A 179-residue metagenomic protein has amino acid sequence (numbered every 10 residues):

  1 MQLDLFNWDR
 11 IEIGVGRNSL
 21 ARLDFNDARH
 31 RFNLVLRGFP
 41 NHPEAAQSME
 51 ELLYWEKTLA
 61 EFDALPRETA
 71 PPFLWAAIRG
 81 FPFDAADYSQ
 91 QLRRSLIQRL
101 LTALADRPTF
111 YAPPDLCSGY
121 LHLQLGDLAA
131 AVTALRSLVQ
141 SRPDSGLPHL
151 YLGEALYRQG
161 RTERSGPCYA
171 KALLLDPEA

Functional and structural regions predicted by a protein language model:
Q2-D4, N33-F39, T102-T109, L135-D144 (+1 more regions): Solenoid-like repeat scaffolds
F6-E12, N41, F73-F81, R107-C117 (+1 more regions): Generic helix N-cap/helix-start motif at coil->alpha-helix transitions
A21-D27, K57-T58, F83-R99, Y120-T133: Helix-turn-helix repeat elements of alpha-solenoid scaffolds
F25-E61, Q140-L150: Short, charge-rich amphipathic alpha-helical segments embedded in non-transmembrane helical bundles/solenoids
E51-W75, Q159-C168, A179: Alpha-helical linker/edge segments of TPR/alpha-solenoid repeat scaffolds and analogous pre-/post-domain helices
